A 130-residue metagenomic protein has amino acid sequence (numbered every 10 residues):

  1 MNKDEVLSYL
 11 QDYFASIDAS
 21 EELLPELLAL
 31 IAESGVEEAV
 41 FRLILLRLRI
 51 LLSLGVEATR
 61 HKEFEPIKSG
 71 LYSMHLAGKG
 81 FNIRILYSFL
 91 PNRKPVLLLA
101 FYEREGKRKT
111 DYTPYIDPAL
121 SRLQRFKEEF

Functional and structural regions predicted by a protein language model:
M1-N82, P91-P95, E103-F130: Basic, Lys/Arg-enriched alpha-helical interface segments
L98: Conserved catalytic cores of phosphodiester-cleaving nucleases, focusing on short active-site segments
